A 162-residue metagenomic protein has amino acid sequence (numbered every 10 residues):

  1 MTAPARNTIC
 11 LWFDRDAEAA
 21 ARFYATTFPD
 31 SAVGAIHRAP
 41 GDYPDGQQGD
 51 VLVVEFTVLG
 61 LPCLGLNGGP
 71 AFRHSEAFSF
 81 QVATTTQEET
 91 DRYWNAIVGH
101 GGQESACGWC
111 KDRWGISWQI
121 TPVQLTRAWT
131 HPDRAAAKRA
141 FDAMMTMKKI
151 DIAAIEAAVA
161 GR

Functional and structural regions predicted by a protein language model:
M1-P4, G34, T57, L64-F72 (+1 more regions): Vicinal oxygen chelate
A5, D50-L52, E76: Residues that flank catalytic or metal-binding motifs in active/ligand-binding sites
T8, V53, S79, G115: Broad gene-expression machinery/nucleic-acid interaction feature
C10-W12, S79-T85: Short, well-ordered beta-strand elements within core beta-sheets of diverse protein domains
L11-G60: Core segments of cupin and vicinal oxygen chelate
A19-A21, G46, L66, S75 (+1 more regions): Short acidic, gly/pro-rich beta-turn/loop elements at beta-sheet edges and active-site/ligand-binding grooves
